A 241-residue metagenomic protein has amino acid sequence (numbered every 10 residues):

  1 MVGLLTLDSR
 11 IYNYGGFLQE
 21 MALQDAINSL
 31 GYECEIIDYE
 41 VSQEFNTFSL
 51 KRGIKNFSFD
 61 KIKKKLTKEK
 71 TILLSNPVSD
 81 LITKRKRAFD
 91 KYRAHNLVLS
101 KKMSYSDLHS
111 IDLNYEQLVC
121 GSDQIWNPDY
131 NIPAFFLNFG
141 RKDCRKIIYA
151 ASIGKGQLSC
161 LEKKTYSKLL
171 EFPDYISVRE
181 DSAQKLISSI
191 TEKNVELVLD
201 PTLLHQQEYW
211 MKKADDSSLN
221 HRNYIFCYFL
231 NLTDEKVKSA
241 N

Functional and structural regions predicted by a protein language model:
V2-Y14, L18-K168: Aromatic- and Gly/Pro-rich donor/ligand-binding loops that form nucleotide- or phosphate-bearing donor binding pockets
L113-Q117, D174, N223: Conserved acidic residues
N114-E116, S177, N194-V198: Nucleotide-activated sugar donor-binding and catalytic core shared by glycosyltransferases and related lipid-linked
V119-K163, T191, L197-N241: Active-site donor-nucleotide binding/catalytic segment of nucleotide-sugar enzymes
I125, S182-A183: Alpha-helix capping/helix-boundary segments
P173-E180: A short beta-strand/loop micro-motif in the catalytic core of glycosyltransferases that engages the nucleotide-sugar
I176, L186-S189: Internal gly/pro-rich beta-alpha loop/helix module that stabilizes soluble enzyme cofactors or their anionic handles
